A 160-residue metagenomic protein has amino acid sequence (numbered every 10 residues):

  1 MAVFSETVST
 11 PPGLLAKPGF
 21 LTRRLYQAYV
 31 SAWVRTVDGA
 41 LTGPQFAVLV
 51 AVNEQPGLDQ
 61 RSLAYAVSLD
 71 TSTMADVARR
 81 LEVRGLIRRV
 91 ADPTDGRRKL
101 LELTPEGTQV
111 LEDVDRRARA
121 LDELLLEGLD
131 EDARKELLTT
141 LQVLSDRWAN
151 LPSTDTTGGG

Functional and structural regions predicted by a protein language model:
M1-A40, P105, G159-G160: N-terminal leader segment of winged-helix/HTH proteins
M1-P12, D132-G160: C-terminal regulatory/oligomerization modules of transcriptional regulators
V30, R79-D146: Charged, amphipathic alpha-helical coiled-coil/dimerization segments
V48-L49: Short alpha-helical "packing" element that flanks the helix-turn-helix/winged-helix DNA-binding module
Q55-D59: Short capping segments at the starts of secondary-structure elements
Q60-R61, S72, R79, K99: Residues within helix-turn-helix
A64: The alpha-helix within a helix-turn-helix
